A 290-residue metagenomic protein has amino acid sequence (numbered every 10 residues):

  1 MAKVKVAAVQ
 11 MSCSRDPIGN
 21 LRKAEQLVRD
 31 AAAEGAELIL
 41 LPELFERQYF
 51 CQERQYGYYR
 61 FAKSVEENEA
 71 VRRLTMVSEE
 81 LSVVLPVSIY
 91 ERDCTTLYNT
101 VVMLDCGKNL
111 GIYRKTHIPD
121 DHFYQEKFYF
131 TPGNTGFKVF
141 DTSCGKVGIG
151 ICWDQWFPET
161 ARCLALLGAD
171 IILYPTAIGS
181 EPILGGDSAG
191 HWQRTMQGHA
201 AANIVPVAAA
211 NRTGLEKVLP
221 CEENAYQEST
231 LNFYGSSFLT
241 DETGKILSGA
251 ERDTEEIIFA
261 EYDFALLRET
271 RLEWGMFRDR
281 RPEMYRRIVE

Functional and structural regions predicted by a protein language model:
M1-L38, L173: N-terminal active-site segment of His-dependent metallophosphoesterases
V6, M103-L110, T240-L247: Short, glycine-anchored, charge-dense loop/turn motifs used at functional sites
P17, Q26-I112, I178-V205, L215: Cys-nucleophile CN-hydrolase/nitrilase-fold catalytic domain and related Cys-dependent amidase chemistry that acts on
E53-F61, D121, E222-E228: Short glycine/proline- and charge-enriched loop/turn segments that cap or connect secondary-structure elements
K63-E66, M76, R92-G198, L272-M276: Active-site catalytic loop in hydrolytic enzyme cores
E66-V84, C152-E256: CN hydrolase (nitrilase-like) catalytic-core segments centered on the catalytic cysteine and neighboring Lys/Glu
V87-I89, T100-M103, K138, S237-L239 (+1 more regions): Short beta-strand scaffold segments in enzyme catalytic cores
L267-E290: A conserved C-terminal secondary-structure "cap"
